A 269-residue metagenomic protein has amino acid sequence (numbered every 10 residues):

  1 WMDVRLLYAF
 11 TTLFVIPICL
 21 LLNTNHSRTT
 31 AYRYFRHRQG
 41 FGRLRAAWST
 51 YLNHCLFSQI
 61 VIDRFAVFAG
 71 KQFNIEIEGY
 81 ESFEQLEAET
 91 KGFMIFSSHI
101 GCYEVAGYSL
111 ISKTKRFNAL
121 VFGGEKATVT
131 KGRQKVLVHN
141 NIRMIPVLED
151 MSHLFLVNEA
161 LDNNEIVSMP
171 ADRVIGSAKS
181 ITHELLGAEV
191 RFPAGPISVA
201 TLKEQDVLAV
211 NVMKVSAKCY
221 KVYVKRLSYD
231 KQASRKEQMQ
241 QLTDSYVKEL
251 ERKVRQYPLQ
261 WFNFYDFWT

Functional and structural regions predicted by a protein language model:
W1-S97, Q134, N141: Membrane-anchoring hydrophobic helices of lipid-metabolizing enzymes
T24-R33, E125-A127, E189-P193: Active-site metal-coordination segments of metallo-dependent hydrolases
T30-A31, A106, G132-R133, G195 (+1 more regions): Hydrophobic alpha-helical segments typical of transmembrane helices and their membrane-interface/capping positions
G42-R45, S49, N53, K91-E149 (+2 more regions): Catalytic core of membrane glycerolipid acyltransferases/transacylases, capturing the structured, soluble-facing
I75-I77, I100, K126, V147-D150 (+2 more regions): A conditional alpha-helix N-cap/helix-loop micro-motif detector
E78-Y80, L120-F122, V147, K225-L227 (+1 more regions): Conserved beta-strand termini and adjacent loop/short-helix elements that scaffold enzyme active sites in alpha/beta
F83-E84, G107-Y108, R133-Q134, V157-N158 (+1 more regions): Short amphipathic alpha-helical segments and helix-helix/interface helices
S112, H139-N140, M151-T269: Non-catalytic C-terminal accessory region of glycerolipid acyltransferases and related lyso-lipid remodeling enzymes
